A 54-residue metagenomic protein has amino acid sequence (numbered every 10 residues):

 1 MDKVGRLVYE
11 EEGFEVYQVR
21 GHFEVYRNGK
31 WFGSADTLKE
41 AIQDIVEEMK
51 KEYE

Functional and structural regions predicted by a protein language model:
M1-H22: Short N-terminal "domain-start" leader segments that mark the transition from disordered tails or signal peptides into
R20, Y26-R27, S34-Y53: A short, charged, amphipathic alpha-helix used as a generic interaction element across diverse proteins
